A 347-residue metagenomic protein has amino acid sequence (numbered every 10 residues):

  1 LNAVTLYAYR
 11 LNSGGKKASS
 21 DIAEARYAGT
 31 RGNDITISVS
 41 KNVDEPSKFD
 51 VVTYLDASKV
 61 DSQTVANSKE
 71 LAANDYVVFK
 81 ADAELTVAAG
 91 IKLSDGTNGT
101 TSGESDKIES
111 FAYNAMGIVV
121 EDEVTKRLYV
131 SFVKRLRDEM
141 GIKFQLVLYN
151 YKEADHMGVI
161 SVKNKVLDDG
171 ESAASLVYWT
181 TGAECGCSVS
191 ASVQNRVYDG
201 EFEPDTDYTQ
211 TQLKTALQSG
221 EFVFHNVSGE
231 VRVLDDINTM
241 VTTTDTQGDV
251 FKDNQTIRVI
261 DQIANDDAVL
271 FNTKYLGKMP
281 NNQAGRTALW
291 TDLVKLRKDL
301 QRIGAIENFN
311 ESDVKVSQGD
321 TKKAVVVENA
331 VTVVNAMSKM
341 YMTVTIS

Functional and structural regions predicted by a protein language model:
L1-S347: Surface-exposed assembly/interface segments
